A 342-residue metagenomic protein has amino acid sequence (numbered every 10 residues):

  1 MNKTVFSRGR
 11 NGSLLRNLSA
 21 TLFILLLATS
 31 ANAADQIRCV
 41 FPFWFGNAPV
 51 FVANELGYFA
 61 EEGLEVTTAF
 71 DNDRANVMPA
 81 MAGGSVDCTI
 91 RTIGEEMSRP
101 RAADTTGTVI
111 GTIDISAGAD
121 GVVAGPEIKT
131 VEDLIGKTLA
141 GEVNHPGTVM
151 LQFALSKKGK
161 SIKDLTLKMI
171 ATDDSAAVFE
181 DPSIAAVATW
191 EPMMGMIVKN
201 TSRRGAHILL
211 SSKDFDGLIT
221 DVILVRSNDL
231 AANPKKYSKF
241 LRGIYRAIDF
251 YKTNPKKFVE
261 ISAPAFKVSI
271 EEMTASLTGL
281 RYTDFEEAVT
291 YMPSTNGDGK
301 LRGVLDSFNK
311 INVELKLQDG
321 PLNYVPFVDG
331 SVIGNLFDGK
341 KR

Functional and structural regions predicted by a protein language model:
N2-S19: Bacterial N-terminal signal peptides that target proteins for export
L18-L26: Sec-dependent signal peptide hydrophobic core
T29-A33: Sec/Tat signal peptide C-region and signal peptidase I cleavage site
D35-V178, A185-E191, A206-S212, G217: Short, glycine-/small- and polar/acidic-enriched structural segments that line small-molecule recognition paths
T67, A75-N76, A275-T283, Y291-P293 (+1 more regions): Short linear loop/turn motifs
K168, D173-F266: Pocket-lining segment of extracytoplasmic ligand-binding domains
A231-L317: Secondary-structure end/capping motifs
D306-R342: Conserved C-terminal helix/tail region of periplasmic/extracytoplasmic solute-binding proteins
